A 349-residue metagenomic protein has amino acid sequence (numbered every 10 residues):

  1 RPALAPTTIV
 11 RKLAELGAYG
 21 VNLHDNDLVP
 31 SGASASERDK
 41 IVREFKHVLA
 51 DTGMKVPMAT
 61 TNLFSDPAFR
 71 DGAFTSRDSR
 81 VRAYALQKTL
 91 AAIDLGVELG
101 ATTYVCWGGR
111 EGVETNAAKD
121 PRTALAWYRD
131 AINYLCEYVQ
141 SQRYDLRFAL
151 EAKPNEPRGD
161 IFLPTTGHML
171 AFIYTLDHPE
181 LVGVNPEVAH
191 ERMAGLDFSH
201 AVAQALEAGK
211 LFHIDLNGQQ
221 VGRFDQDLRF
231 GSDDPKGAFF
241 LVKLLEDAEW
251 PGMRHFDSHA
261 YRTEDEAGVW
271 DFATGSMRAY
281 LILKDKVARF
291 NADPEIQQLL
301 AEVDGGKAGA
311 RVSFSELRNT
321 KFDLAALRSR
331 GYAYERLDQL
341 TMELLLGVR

Functional and structural regions predicted by a protein language model:
R1-A3, T8-G17, A117, D130-Y138 (+2 more regions): Histidine-acidic metal/acid-base catalytic patches
A5-G32, K55, T60, F239: Metal-cofactor-binding active-site regions of metalloenzymes
A18, M54, G96, A101 (+2 more regions): A structural motif
G20-F45, G108: Glycine-rich, proline-tolerant flexible connector loops at the mouths of alpha/beta enzymes
D25-D27, T60-S65, G108-G112, A152-E156 (+3 more regions): Active-site-proximal loop/turn and secondary-structure-junction residues that shape catalytic pockets, frequently
A35-S36, R122-L125, V269-F272: Aromatic- and acidic-residue-enriched segments that line the glycan-binding/catalytic groove of carbohydrate-active
K40, E44-T61, S65-G183, G306-R318 (+1 more regions): Active-site acidic/histidine proton-transfer and metal-coordination neighborhood in alpha/beta enzyme cores
